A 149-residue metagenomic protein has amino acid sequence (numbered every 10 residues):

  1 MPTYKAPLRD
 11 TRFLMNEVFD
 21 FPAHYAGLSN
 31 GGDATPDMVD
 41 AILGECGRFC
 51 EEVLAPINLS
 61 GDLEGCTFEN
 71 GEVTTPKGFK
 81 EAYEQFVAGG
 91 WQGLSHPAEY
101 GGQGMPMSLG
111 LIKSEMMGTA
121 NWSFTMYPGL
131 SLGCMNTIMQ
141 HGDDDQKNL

Functional and structural regions predicted by a protein language model:
M1-M126, L149: Amphipathic, small/basic residue-rich leader segments at the start of a protein or domain
G110-L111, G129-M135: Short, conserved phosphate-binding/catalytic loop or strand-edge motifs used in phosphoryl-/nucleotidyl-transfer
M135-L149: Phosphate/diphosphate-binding loops
